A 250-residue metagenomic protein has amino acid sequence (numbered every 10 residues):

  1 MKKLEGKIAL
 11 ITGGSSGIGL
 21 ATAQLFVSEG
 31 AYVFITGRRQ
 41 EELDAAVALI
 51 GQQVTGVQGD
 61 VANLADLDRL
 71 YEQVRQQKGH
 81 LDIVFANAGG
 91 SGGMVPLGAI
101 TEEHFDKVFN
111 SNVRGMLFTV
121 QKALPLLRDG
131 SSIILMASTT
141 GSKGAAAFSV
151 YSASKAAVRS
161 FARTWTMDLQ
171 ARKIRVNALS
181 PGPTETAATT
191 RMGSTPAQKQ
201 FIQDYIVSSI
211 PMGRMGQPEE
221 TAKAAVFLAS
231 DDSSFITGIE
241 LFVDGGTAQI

Functional and structural regions predicted by a protein language model:
I8, S15-S16: Conserved glycine-rich cofactor-binding loop
S91-M94, V226, T237-I250: Short C-terminal tail/terminal secondary-structure segment of NAD(P)H-dependent dehydrogenase/reductase domains
V95-L97, T101-F109, I206: Substrate-binding pocket helix/loop in short-chain dehydrogenase/reductase
V120, S154, A162: Active-site helix of classical SDR
P125-L126, M167-A171, S234: Alpha-helical segment proximal to the catalytic Tyr-Lys
S138: Residue(s) in the substrate-gating loop at a strand-loop-helix junction that position the organic substrate next
A178-P181, Q200-D232, I236, G245: C-terminal helical subdomain
